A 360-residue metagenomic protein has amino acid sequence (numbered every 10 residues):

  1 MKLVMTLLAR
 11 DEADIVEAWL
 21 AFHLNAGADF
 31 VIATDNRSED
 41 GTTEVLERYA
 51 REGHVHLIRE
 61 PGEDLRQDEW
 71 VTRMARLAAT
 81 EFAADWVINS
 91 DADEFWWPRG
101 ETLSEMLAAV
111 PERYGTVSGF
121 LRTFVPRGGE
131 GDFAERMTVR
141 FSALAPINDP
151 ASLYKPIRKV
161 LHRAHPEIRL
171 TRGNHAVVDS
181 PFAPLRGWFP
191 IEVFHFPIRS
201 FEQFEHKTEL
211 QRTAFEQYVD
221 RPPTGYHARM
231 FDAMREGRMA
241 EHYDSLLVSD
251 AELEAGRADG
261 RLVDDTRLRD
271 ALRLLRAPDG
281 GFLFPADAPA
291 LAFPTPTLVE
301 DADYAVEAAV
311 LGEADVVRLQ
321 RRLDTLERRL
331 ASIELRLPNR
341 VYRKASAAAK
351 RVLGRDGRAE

Functional and structural regions predicted by a protein language model:
M1-A21: N-proximal low-complexity "stem/linker" segments adjacent to membrane-targeting elements
A21-D29: Short, acidic, metal-binding catalytic loop of nucleotide-sugar glycosyltransferases
D29, D85, G115: Short acidic/polar active-site loop segments enriched in Thr and Asp
D29-R37, I58-P61: Short beta-strand/loop segment that forms part of the nucleotide-sugar
T43-V87: Active-site-proximal specificity loops/subdomain of glycosyltransferases
E69-V71, P98-E300: Catalytic-site signature of metal-activated, phosphate-bearing donor transferases, centered on the GT-A/GT-A-like
A83-W97: Short beta-strand-to-loop acidic/aromatic patch adjacent to the donor-nucleotide binding site
F284-E360: Boundary detector for helix-to-coil junctions that initiate low-complexity/charged tails
